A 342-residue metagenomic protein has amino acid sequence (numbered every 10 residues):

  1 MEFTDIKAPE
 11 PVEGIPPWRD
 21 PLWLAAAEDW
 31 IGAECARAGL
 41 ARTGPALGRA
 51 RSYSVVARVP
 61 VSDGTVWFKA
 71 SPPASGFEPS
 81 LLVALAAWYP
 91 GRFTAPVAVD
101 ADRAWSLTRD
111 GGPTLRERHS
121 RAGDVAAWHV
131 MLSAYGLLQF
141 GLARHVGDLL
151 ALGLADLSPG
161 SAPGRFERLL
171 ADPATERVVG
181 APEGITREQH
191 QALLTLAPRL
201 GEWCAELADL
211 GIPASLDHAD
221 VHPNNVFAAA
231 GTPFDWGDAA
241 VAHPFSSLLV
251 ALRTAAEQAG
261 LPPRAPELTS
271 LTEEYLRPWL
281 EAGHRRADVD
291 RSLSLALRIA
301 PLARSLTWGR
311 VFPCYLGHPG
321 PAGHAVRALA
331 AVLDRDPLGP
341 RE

Functional and structural regions predicted by a protein language model:
E2-T43: Juxta-kinase regulatory segment immediately upstream of eukaryotic protein kinase catalytic domains
A46-G48, Y53-L157: ATP-binding pocket architecture of kinase catalytic cores
A46-S62, W67, P198-L248: Active-site acidic catalytic loop and adjacent metal/ATP-binding pocket of ATP-dependent phosphoryl transfer enzymes
L107-G123, F140-R144, R168-P182, T254-E257 (+1 more regions): A glycine-centered beta->alpha junction motif in the catalytic cores of kinase/phosphotransferase enzymes
A122-A192, A214, A240-V241, G323: A cross-family kinase active-site recognition segment
G153-L157, H284-I299: All-alpha amphipathic helical-bundle segments outside canonical DNA-binding/catalytic cores that form hydrophobic
P244-G283, R298-G317: Active-site activation/catalytic loop segments of kinase-like enzymes and analogous catalytic loops in related
A303-E342: Helical subdomain adjoining the active site within ATP-dependent kinase catalytic cores
